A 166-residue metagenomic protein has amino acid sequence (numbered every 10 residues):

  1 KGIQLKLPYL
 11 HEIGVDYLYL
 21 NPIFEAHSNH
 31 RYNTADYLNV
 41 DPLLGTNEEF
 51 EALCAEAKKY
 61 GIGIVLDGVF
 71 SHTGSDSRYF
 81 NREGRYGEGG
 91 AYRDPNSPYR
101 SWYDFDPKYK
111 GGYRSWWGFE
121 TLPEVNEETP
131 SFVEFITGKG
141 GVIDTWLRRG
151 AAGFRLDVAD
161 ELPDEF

Functional and structural regions predicted by a protein language model:
K1-D16, I23-R149: Substrate-binding/active-site clefts of carbohydrate-active enzymes
Y19-P22, D157: Residue-level recognition of beta-strand->loop/alpha-helix junctions
P42-L44, D160-E165: Acidic-and-aromatic substrate-binding clefts and catalytic sites of carbohydrate-active enzymes
V65, G153-A159: Short catalytic-loop micro-motif centered on adjacent basic/acidic residues
S77, E165-F166: A short acidic (Asp/Glu
